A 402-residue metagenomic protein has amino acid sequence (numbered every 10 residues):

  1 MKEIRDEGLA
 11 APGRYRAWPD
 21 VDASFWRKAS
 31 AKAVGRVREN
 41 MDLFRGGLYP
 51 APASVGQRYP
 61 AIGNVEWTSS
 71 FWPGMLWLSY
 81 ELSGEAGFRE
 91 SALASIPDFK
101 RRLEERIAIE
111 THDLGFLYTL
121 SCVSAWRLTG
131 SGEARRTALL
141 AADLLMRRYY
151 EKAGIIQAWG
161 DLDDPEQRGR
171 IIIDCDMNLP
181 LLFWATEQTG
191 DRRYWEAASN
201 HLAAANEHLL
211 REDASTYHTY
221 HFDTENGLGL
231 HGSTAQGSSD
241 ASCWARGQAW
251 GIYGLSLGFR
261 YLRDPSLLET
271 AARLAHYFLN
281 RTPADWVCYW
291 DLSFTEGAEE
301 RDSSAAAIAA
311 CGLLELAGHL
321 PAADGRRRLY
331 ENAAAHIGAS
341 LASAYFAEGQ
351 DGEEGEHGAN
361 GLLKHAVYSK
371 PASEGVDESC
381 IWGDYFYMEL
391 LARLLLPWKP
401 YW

Functional and structural regions predicted by a protein language model:
M1-W402: Glycan-recognition and catalytic cores of secretory/periplasmic carbohydrate-active enzymes
